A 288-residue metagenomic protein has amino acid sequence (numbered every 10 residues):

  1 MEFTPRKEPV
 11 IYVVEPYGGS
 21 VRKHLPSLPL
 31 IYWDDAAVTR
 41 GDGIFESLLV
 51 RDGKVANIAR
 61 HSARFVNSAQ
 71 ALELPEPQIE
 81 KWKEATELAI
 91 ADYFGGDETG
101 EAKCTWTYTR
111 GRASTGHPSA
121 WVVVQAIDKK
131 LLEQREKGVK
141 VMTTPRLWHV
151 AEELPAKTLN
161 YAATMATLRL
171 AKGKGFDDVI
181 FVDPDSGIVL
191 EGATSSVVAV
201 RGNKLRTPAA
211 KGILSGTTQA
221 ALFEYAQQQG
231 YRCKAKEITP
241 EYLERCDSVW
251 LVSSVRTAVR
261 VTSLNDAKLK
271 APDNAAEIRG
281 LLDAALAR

Functional and structural regions predicted by a protein language model:
M1-E80, E84-L88, S114-R288: Helix-start/capping segments and mature chain N-termini
E80-R112: Short, acidic/charged, Gly/Pro-enriched secondary-structure junctions
